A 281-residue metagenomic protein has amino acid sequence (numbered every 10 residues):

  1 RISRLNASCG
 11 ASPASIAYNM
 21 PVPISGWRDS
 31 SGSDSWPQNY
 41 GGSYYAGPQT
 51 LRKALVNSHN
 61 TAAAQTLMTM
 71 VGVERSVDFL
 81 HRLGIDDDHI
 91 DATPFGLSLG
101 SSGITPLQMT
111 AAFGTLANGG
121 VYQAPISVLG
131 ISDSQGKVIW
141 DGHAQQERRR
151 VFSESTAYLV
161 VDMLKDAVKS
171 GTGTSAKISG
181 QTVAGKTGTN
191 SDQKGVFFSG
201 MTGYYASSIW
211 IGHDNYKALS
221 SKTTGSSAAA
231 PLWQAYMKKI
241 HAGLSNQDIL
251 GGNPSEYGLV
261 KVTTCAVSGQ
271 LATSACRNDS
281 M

Functional and structural regions predicted by a protein language model:
R1-P48, Q123-V138: Short, glycine/proline-biased beta-turn/loop segments that scaffold the active-site neighborhood
R1-R4, L80, W233: Structural element of the ATP-grasp superfamily
C9-I16, K53, N57, G103-S280: A penicillin-recognizing enzyme superfamily signal
S12, A17-V22, G26, Q38-I85 (+2 more regions): Active-site-adjacent helix/loop patches that line small-molecule binding or acyl-intermediate pockets
G26, R75, H89-I90, P125 (+1 more regions): Extracytoplasmic/secreted cell-surface and envelope-processing proteins
S35-P37, Y45-P48, D91-F95, G142 (+3 more regions): Generic, low-specificity signal for short hydrophobic/alpha-helical stretches with a mild N-terminal bias, encompassing
D88-H89, V151: Short helix-capping and inter-helix turn/linker motifs at the boundaries of alpha-helical repeat units
